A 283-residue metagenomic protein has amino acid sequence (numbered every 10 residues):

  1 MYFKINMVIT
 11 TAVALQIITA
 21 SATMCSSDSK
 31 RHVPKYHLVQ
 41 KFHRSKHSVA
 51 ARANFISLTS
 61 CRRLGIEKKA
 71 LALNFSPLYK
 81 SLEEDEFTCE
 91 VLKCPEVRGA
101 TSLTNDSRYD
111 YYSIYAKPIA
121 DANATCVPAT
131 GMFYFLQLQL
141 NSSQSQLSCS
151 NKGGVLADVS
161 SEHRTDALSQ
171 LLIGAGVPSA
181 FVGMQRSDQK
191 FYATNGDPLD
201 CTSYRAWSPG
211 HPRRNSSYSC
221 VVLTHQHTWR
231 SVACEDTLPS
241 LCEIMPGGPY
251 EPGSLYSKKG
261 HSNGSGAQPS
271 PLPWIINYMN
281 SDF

Functional and structural regions predicted by a protein language model:
M1-K4, Y278-F283: A positional/structural detector of protein chain ends, strongest at the extreme C-terminus and weakly at the extreme
F3-N6, T11-G131, Q137-Q139, E162-H163 (+5 more regions): Extracellular disulfide-rich cysteine clusters
A70, G153-G154: A structural motif
S102-S107, S179-Y218: Surface-exposed ligand-recognition segments of extracellular binding domains, strongest in the long/variable loop
S142, S219-M279: Disulfide-stabilized extracellular recognition modules
Q144, L156-T165: Short glycine/proline-centered loop/turn elements that form peptide/ligand docking sites
C149, S161, V182, W207 (+2 more regions): Terminal peptide-recognition signature
